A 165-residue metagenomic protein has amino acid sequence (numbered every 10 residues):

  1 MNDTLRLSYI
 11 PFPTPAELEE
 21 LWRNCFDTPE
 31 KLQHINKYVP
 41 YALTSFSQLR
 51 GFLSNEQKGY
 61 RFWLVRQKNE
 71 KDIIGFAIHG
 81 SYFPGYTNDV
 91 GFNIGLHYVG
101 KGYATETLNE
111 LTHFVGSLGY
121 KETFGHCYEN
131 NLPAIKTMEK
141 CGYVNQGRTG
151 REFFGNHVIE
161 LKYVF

Functional and structural regions predicted by a protein language model:
M1-Q33, R66-F165: Acyl-donor (CoA/ACP) binding surface of acyl/acetyltransferases
F26, V39, L53-Q57, G142: Generic secondary-structure transition motif, activating predominantly at the C-termini of alpha-helices
P29-F52: Conserved GNAT-fold acetyl-CoA-binding loop/helix
R50-L64, G75: A short helix-loop-beta-strand connector motif used in the catalytic cores of GNAT acetyltransferases and, in some
